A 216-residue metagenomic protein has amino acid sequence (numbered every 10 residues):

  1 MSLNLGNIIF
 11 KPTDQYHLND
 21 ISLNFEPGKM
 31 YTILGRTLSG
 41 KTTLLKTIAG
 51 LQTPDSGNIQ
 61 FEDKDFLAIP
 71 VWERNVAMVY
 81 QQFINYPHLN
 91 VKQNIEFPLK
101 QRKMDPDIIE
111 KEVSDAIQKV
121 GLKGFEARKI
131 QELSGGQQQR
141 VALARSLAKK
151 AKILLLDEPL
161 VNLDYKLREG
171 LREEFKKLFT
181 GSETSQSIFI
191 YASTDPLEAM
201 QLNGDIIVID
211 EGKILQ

Functional and structural regions predicted by a protein language model:
A49: Helix-to-loop junction immediately C-terminal to a conserved catalytic motif
T53, D65-Y80, Q101, P106 (+1 more regions): ABC ATPase NBD coupling module
L89-P98: Short coil-to-helix segment of the ABC ATPase nucleotide-binding domain corresponding to the Q-loop/switch region
D107-F125, K176-T180: Conserved ABC ATPase "signature" region
K129-L133, Q137: Conserved ABC ATPase signature
L143: Hydrophobic anchor residue at the start of the ABC signature
A148-K152: A short, proline-enriched helix->beta-strand linker immediately N-terminal to the Walker B motif in ABC-type P-loop
